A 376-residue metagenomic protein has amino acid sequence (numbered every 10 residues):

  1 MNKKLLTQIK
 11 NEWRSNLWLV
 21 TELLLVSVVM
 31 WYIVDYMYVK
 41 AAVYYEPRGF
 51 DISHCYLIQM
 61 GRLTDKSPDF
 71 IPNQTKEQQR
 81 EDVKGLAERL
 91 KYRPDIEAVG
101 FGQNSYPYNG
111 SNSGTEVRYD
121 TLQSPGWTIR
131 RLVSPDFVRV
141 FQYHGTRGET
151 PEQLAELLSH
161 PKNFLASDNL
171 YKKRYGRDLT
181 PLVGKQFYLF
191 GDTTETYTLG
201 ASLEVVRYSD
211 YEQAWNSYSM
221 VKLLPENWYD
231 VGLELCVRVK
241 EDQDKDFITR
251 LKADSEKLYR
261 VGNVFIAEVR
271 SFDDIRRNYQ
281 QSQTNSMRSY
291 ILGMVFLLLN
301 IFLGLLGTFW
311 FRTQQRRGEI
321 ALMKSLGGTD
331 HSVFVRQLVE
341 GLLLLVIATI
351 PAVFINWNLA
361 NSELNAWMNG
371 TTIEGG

Functional and structural regions predicted by a protein language model:
M1-E12, L86: A short amphipathic helical element positioned immediately N-terminal to and/or at the very start of a transmembrane
W13-K40, S282-G318, L343-I355: Hydrophobic alpha-helical transmembrane segments of multi-pass inner-membrane transport and secretion
V34-P125, G370: Membrane-proximal extracellular/periplasmic loop immediately following the first transmembrane helix
K40, I58, L90, I96-V99 (+7 more regions): Generic structural signal for small/hydrophobic residues in well-ordered secondary structure, especially within
V43-F50, I355-G376: Short juxtamembrane loops and helix-capping segments at transmembrane helix boundaries of multi-pass membrane proteins
Q123-N216: Hydrophobic secondary-structure segments that place a key small or acidic residue at a functional site
P161-K162, D168-N169, D192-M287: "Rare, low-scoring activations can occur in soluble or secreted enzymes where short amphipathic helices or signal
L297, G318-L364: Transmembrane alpha-helical interface segments in multi-pass membrane proteins
